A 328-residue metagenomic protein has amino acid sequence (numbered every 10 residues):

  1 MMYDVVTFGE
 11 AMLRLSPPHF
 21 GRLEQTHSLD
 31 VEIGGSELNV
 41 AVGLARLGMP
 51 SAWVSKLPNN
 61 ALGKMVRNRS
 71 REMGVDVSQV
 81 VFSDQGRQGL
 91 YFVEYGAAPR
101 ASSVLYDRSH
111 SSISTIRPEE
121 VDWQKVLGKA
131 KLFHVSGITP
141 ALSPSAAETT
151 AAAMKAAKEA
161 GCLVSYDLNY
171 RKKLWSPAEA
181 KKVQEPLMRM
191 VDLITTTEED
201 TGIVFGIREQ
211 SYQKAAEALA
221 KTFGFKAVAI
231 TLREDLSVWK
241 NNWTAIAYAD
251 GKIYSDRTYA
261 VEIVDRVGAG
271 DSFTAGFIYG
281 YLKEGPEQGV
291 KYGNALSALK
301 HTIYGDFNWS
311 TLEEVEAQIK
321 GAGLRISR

Functional and structural regions predicted by a protein language model:
M1-D76, A97-P99, I116-P118, S255-R257 (+2 more regions): Glycine-rich phosphate/adenosyl-contacting loop at the front of the ribokinase-like
P50-G137, E316-R328: Conserved N-terminal subdomain of the carbohydrate kinase-like
S109, I138, N169-K173, E199 (+1 more regions): Active-site beta-loop-alpha junctions enriched in small/polar residues
S112-S114, T139-E148, R171-A180, G206-Y212: Active-site glycine- and acidic-residue-rich loops that bind and position anionic ligands or nucleotide-like cofactors
E148-A160, K182-M190: Catalytic-core regions built around general acid/base machinery
A156-L163, F223-K226: A short helix->loop->beta-strand "cap" motif at the edges of active sites that frequently abuts
L174-D250: Conserved phosphate/ATP/ADP-binding segment of small-molecule kinases
R257-A322, I326-R328: Conserved post-catalytic alpha-helical subdomain immediately downstream of the catalytic base and nucleotide-binding
